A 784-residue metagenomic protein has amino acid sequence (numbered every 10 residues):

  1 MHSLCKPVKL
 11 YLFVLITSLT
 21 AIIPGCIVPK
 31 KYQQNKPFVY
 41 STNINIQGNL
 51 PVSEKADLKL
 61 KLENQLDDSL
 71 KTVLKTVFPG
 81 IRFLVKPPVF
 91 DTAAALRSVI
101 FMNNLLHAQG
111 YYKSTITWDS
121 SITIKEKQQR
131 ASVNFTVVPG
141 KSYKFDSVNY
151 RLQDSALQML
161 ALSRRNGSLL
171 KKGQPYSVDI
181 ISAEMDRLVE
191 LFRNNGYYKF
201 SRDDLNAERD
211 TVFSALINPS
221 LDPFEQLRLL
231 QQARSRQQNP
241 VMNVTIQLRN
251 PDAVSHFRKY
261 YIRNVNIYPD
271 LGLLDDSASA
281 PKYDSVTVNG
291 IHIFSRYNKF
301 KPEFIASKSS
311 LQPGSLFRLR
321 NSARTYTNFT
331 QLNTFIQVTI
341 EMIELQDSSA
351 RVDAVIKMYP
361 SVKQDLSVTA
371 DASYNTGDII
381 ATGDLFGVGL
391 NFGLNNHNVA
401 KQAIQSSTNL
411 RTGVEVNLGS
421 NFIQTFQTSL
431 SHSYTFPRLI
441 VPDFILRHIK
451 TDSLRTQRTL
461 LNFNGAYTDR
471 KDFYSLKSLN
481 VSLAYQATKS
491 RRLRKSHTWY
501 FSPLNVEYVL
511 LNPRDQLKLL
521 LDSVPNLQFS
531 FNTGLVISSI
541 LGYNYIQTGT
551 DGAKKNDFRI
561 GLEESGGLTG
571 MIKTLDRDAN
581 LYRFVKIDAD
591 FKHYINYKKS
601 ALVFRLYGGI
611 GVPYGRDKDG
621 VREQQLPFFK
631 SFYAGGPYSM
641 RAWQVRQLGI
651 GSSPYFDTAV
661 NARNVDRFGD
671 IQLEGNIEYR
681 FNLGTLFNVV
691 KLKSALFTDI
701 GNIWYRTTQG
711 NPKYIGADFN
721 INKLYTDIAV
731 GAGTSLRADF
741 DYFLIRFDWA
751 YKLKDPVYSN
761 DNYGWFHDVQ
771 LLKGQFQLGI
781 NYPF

Functional and structural regions predicted by a protein language model:
H2-L12: Bacterial N-terminal signal peptides that target proteins for export
Y11-L19: Sec-dependent N-terminal signal peptides
I22-G25: C-terminal motif of bacterial Sec signal peptides marking the signal peptidase cleavage site
I27-Q331, H448: Interaction-mediating elements
I46-G48, V137-K141, L152-D154, I246-N250 (+12 more regions): Flexible glycine-/small-residue-rich
L157-L162, N298-K299, R318-R559, R641-A642 (+5 more regions): Gram-negative/organellar outer-membrane beta-barrel architecture
S373-D384, T498-K691, L696-K723, N762-W765 (+1 more regions): C-terminal outer-membrane beta-barrel translocator/porin domains of Gram-negative envelope proteins and their
L394, A729-R737: Short glycine-rich, acidic/polar surface loops and turns
